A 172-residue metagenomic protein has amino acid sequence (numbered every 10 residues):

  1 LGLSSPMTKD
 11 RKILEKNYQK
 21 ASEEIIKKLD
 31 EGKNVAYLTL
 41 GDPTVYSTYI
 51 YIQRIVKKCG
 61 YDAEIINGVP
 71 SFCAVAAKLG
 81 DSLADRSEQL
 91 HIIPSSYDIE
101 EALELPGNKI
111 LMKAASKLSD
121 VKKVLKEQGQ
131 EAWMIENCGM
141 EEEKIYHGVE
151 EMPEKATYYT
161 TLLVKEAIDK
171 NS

Functional and structural regions predicted by a protein language model:
L1-Y61, E150-M152, T160, K165-K170: Class I S-adenosyl-L-methionine
T8-R11, A74-A76, P94, D120 (+1 more regions): Short, charged, surface-exposed secondary-structure boundary motifs
R11-Q19, K78-D81, E104-N108, Y146-M152: Short, surface-exposed amphipathic charged segments that create phosphate/polyanion-binding patches used for binding
K20-E24, Y97-E101, D120: Short acidic active-site motifs
Y37-T39, I65-G68, M134-I135: General beta-strand structural signal in soluble alpha/beta enzymes
T44-L105, P153, K170: Class I SAM-dependent methyltransferase SAM-binding "motif I" and its flanking Rossmann-like core
L103-S172: A contiguous loop/helix-start segment that scaffolds small-molecule binding in enzyme catalytic cores
